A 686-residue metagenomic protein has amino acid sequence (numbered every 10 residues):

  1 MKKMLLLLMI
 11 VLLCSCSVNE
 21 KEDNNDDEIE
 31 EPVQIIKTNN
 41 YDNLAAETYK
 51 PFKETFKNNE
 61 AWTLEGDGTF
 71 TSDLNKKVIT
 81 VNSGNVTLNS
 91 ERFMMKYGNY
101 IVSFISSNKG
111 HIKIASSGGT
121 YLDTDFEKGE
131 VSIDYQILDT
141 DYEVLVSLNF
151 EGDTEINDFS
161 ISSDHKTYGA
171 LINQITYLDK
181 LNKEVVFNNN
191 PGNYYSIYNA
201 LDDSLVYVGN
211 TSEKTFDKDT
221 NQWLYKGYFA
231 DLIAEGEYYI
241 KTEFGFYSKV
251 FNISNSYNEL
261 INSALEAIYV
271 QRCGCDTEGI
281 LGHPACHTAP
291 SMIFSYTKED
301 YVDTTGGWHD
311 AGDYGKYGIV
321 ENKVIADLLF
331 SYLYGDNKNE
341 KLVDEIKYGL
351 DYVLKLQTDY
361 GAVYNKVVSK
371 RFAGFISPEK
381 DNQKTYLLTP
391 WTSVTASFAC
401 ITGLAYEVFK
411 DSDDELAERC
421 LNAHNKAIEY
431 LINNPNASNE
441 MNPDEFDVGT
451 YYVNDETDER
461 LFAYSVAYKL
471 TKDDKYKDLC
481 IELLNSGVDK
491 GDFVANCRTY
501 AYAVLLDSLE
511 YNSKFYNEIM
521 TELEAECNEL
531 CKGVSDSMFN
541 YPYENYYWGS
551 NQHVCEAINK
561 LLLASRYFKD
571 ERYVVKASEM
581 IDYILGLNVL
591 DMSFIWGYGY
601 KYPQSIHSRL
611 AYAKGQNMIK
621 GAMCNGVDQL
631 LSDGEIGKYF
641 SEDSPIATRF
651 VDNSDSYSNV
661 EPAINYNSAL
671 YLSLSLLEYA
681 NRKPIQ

Functional and structural regions predicted by a protein language model:
L12-S15: C-terminal motif of bacterial Sec signal peptides marking the signal peptidase cleavage site
S17-N24: Bacterial lipoprotein signal-peptidase II cleavage site
T38, H165-I175, K180, S248-G282: Low-complexity, Pro/Ser/Thr- and charge-rich linker/hinge segments at domain boundaries
Y41, E130-F159: Extracellular beta-strand ligand-recognition surfaces/modules
T55-T80: Extracellular glycan-recognition surfaces and repeat-rich motifs
F56, V86-G110, I133-D134, D158-F159: Extra-cytoplasmic beta-strand recognition segments
K109-G118, V144: Beta-strand acidic-aromatic groove motif in beta-rich domains, primarily in extracellular
I175-G245, V270-S331, S369-V408, V453-S486 (+2 more regions): Aromatic (Trp/Tyr) and acidic
